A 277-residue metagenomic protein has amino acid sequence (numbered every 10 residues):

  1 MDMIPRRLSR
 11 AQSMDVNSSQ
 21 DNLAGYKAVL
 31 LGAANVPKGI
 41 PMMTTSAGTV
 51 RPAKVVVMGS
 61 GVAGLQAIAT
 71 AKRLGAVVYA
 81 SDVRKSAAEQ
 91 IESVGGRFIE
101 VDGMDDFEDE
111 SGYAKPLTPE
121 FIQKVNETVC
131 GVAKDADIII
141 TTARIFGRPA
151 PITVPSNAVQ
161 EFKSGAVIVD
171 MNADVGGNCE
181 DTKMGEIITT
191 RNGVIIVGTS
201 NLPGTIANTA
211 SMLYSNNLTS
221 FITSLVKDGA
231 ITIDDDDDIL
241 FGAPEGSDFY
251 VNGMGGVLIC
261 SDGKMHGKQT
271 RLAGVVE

Functional and structural regions predicted by a protein language model:
M1-D2, I138-V197: ADP-ribose/adenylate-binding Rossmann-like module
I4-M43, A173, C179-V276: Adenosine-phosphate binding glycine-rich loop
S19-Y26, L65, S81, K85 (+4 more regions): Electropositive phosphate-/nucleotide-binding environments in soluble metabolic enzymes
N35, P41-S46, A53-K54, I138-T141 (+1 more regions): Active-site/ligand-binding-proximal alpha/beta "capping" segment
P41-V132: Glycine-rich phosphate/diphosphate-binding loop of Rossmann-like nucleotide-binding domains
K54-V56, A76-Y79, G96-R97, D137-I139 (+3 more regions): Structural motif
E108-I139, A143-S156, Q160, T199: A structured beta-alpha segment of the ubiquitous adenosine-cofactor-binding alpha/beta core
